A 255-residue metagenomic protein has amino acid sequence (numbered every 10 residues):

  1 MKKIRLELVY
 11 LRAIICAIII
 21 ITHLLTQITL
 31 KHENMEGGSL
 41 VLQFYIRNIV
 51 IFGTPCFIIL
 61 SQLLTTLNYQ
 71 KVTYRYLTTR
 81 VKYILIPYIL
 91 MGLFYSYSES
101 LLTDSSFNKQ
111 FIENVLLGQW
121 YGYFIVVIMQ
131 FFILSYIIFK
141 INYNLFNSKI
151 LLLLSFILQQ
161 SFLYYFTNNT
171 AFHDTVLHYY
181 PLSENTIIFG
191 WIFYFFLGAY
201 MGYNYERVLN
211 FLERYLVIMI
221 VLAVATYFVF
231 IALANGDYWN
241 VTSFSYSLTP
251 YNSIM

Functional and structural regions predicted by a protein language model:
K2-R5, Y69-T79, I138-I150, Y203-V217: Membrane-interface helix-boundary motifs at transmembrane edges
L6-L67, I84-G92: Functionally critical transmembrane alpha-helices in membrane proteins and complexes, commonly lining
A17-L24, G92-L93, S155-N168, L222-G236: Aromatic-anchored segments of alpha-helical transmembrane domains
I28-E33, S98-N108, Y165-V176, I231-F244: Juxtamembrane "helix-exit" motif on the non-cytosolic side of transmembrane helices
L40, I46-C56, L67-S98, K109-W120 (+3 more regions): Transmembrane alpha-helical segments and their boundary/interface "anchor" motifs in multi-pass integral membrane
L40-V50, I112-Y123, H178-F189, S245-I254: Short aromatic-rich membrane-water interface segments that cap or initiate transmembrane helices in multi-pass membrane
Y95-A171, N185-F196, G202: Hydrophobic alpha-helical segments with transmembrane-like composition
V208-M255: Alpha-helical transmembrane segments and terminal signal-anchor/GPI-anchor hydrophobic tails, characterized by long
